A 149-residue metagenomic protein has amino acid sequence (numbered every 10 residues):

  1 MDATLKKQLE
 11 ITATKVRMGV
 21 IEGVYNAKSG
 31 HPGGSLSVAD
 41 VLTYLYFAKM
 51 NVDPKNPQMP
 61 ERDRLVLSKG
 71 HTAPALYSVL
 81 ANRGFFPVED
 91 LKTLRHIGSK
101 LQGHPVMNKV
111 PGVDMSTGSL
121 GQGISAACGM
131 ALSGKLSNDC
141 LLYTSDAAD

Functional and structural regions predicted by a protein language model:
D2: Conserved, charged catalytic cores of large soluble enzymes
L5-L9, V20-G23, S35-L142: Cofactor-binding active-site loop characterized by glycine-rich and histidine/acidic residues
A13-S29: N-terminal capping segment at the start of a domain
P32: Histidine-centered catalytic micro-motifs
Y143-D149: Conserved small/polar residues in nucleotide/adenosyl-binding loops
